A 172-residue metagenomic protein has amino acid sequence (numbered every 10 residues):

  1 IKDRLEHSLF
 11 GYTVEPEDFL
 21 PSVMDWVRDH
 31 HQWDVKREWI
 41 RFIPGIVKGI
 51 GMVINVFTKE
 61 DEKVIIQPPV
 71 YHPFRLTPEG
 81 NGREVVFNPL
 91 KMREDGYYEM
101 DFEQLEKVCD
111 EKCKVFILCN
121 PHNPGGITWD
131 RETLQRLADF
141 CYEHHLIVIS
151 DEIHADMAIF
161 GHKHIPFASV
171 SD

Functional and structural regions predicted by a protein language model:
I1-V47, M52: N-terminal small-domain helix-loop-helix segment of the aminotransferase-like
D3, V108, F167-D172: Short, intrinsically disordered, charge-balanced linker/junction segments flanking boundaries in proteins
D34-I40, E60-K63, K112: Short acidic capping loops at alpha-helix termini that bridge into adjacent secondary structure
V56-P78: Conserved PLP-anchoring active-site segment centered on the Schiff-base-forming lysine
E62, R83, E143-I147: A short helix->loop->beta-strand "cap" motif at the edges of active sites that frequently abuts
G80-V86: A short helix-loop-beta submotif of the ANL/AMP-binding
M92-H162: Active-site phosphate-binding strand-loop segment of PLP-dependent enzymes
